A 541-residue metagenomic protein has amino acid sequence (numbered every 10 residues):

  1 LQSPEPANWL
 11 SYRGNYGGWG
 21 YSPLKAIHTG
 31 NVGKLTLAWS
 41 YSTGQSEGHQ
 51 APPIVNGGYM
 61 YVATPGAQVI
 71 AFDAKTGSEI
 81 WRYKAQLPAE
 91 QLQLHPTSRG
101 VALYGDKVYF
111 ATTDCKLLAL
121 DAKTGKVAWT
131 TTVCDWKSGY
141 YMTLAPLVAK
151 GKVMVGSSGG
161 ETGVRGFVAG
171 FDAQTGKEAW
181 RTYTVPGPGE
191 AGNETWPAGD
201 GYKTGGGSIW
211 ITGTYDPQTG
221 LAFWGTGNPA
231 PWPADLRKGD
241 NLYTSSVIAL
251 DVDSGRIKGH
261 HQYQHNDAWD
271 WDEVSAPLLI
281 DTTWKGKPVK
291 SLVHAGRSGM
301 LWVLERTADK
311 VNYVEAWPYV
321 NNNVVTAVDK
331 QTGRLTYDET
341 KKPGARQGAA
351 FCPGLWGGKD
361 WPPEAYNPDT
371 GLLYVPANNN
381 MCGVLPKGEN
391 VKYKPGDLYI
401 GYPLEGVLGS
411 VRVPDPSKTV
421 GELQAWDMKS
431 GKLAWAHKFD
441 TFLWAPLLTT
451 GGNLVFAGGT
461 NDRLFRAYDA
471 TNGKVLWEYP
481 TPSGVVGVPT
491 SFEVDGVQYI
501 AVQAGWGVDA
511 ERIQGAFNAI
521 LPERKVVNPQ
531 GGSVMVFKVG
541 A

Functional and structural regions predicted by a protein language model:
L1-L37, T184-A191, L335-T340, R412-V413 (+1 more regions): Blade/loop signatures of beta-propeller domains
W9-R13, G48-Q68, L92-L117, Y141-T162 (+10 more regions): Repeat-blade elements of multi-bladed beta-propeller folds
Y41-I54, R82-A102, T130-A145, T162 (+9 more regions): Extracytoplasmic beta-rich repeat domains
D73-T76, D121-T124, A173-T175, V252-S254 (+4 more regions): Short loop/turn segments that connect beta-strands within beta-propeller blades
V155-G166, W224-N241, N379-P416, G505-V526: Short, conserved, GDST-rich strand-edge loop motifs in beta-rich repeat architectures
A276-V325, K341-G354, K359, A470 (+4 more regions): Phosphate/diphosphate-binding loops
T490-A541: Blade-level signature of beta-propeller repeat domains, shared across WD40, Kelch, NHL, RCC1 and BNR/Asp-box propellers
